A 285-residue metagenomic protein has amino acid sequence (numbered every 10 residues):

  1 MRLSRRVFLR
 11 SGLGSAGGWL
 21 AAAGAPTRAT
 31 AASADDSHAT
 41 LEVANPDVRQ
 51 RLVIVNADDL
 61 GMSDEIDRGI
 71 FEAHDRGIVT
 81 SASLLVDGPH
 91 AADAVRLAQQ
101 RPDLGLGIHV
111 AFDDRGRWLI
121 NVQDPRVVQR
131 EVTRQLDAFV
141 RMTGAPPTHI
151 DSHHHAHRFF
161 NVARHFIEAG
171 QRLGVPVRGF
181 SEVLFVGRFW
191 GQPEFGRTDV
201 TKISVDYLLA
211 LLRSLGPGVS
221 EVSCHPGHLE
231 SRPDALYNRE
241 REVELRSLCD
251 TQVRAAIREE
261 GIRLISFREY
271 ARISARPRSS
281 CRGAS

Functional and structural regions predicted by a protein language model:
M1-A16: N-terminal secretory signal peptides and thylakoid transit peptides that target proteins across membranes
A23-Q50, S285: C-terminal segment of N-terminal export signals and the immediately downstream linker at the start of the mature
L52-I54, V79-S81, D103-G107, P147-H149 (+2 more regions): Structural preference for beta-strand elements that scaffold enzyme active sites
D58-L60, L85-D87, H109-R115, H153-H155 (+4 more regions): Active-site beta-loop-alpha junctions enriched in small/polar residues
D64-P89: A short alpha/beta connector and helix-capping loop motif
I70-D75, A91-G107, V140-R141: Acidic (Asp/Glu)-rich catalytic clusters
R134-R213: Catalytic domains of cell-wall/extracellular-matrix polysaccharide-remodeling enzymes, centered on de-N-acetylation
F180, A235-S285: C-terminal domain-boundary segment and adjacent tail
